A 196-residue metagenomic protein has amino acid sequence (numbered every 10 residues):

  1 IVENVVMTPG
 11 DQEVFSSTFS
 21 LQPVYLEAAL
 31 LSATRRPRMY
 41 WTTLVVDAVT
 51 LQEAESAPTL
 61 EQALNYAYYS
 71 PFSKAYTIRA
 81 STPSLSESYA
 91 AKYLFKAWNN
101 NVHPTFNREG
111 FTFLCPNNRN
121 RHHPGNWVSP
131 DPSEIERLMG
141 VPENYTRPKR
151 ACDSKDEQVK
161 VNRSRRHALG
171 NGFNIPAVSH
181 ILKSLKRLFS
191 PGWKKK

Functional and structural regions predicted by a protein language model:
I1-S129, I135-R137, V141: Class I S-adenosyl-L-methionine
S20, V45, L182-S190: Hydrophobic/aromatic-lined pockets within catalytic cores
G140-V159: Active-site-adjacent bridging/hinge elements
N162: Catalytic phosphate/metal-binding cores of nucleic-acid and nucleotide-processing enzymes, i.e., regions that mediate
R166-R187: Histidine-centered active-site loop/cap adjacent to the catalytic His in serine esterases/O-acetyl transfer systems
